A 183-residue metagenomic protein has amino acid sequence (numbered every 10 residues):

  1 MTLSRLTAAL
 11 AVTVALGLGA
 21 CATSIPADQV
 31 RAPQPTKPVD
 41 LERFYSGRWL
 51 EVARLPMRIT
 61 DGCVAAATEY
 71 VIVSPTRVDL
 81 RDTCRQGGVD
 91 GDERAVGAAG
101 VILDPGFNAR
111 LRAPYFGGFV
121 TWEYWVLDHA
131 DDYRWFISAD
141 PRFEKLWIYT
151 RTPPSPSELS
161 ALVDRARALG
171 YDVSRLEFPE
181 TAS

Functional and structural regions predicted by a protein language model:
T2-L6, G19-S183: A beta-rich soluble binding module of mature secreted/lumenal proteins
A9-G19: Bacterial N-terminal signal peptides
